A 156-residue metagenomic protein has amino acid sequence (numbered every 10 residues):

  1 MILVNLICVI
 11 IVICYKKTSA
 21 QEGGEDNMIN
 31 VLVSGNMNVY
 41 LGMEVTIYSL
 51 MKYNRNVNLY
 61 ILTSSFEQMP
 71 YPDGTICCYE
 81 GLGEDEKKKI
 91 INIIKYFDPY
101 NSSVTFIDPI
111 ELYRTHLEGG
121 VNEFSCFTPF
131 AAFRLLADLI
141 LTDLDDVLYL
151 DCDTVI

Functional and structural regions predicted by a protein language model:
V4-N27: Short, Lys/Arg-enriched N-terminal segments with co-localized hydrophobic residues within the first ~10-30 amino acids
A20-N36, L41-E44: N-proximal low-complexity "stem/linker" segments adjacent to membrane-targeting elements
S49-N56: Short, acidic, metal-binding catalytic loop of nucleotide-sugar glycosyltransferases
N58-S65: Short internal beta-strands
S65-D85: Short, flexible/disordered intra-domain loops and linkers
C77-Y79, E86-L135: Active-site-proximal specificity loops/subdomain of glycosyltransferases
V147: Short aromatic/hydrophobic "clamp" motif used to bind/position activated sugar donors
D151-V155: The conserved acidic donor/metal-binding loop of glycosyltransferases
